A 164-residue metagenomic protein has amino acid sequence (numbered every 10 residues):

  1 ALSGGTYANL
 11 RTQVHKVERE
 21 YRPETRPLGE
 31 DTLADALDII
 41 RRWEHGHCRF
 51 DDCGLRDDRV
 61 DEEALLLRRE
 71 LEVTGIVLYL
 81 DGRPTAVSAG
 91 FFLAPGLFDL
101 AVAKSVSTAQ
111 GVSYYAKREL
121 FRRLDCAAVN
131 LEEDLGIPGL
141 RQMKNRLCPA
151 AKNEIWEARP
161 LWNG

Functional and structural regions predicted by a protein language model:
A1-D51: Acyltransferase donor/substrate-recognition loop-hinge adjacent to the catalytic core
L2-T6, G54-D57, A109-Q110, G136-I137: A short linear-motif detector with a strong N-terminal bias
G5, N9, L28-T32, E70 (+3 more regions): Short, contiguous, pocket-lining structural segments that sit at or immediately flank catalytic/ligand-binding sites
Q13, I39, D61-A64, A116-L120 (+1 more regions): Short, hydrophobic/aromatic alpha-helical segments in well-folded domains
H15-R19, R49-C53, L124-C126, N153-A158: Glycine-rich loops and low-complexity Gly/Arg-rich segments that provide flexible linkers or classic glycine-based
D31, D35-P84: Short, conserved active-site entrance elements at the starts or edges of catalytic domains
E72-N163: Aromatic (often tryptophan-rich) hydrophobic motifs at membrane interfaces
